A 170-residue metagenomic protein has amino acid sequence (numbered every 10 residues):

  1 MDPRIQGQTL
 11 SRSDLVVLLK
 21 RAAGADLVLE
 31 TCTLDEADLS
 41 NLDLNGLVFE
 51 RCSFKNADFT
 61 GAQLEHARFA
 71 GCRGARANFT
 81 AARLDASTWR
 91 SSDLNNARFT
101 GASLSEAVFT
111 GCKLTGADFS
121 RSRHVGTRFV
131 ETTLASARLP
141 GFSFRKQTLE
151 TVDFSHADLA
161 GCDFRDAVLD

Functional and structural regions predicted by a protein language model:
M1-D170: Tandem repeat scaffolds
